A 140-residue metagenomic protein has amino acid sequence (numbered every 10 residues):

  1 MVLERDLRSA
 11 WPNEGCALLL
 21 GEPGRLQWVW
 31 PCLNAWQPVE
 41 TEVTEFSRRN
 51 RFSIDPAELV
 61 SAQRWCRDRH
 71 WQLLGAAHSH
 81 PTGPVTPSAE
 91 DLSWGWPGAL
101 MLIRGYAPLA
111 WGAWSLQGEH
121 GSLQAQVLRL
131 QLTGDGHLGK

Functional and structural regions predicted by a protein language model:
M1-L73, P81-K140: Conserved beta-strand-loop surface patch within small alpha/beta domains used for substrate/adaptor or ligand engagement
